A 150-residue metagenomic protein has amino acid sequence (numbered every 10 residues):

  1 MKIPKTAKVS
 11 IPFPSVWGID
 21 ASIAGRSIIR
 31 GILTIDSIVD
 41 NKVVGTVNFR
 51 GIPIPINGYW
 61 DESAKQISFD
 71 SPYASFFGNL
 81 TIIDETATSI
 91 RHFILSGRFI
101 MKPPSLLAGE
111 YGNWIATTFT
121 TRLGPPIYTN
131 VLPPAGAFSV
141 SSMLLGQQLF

Functional and structural regions predicted by a protein language model:
K2-Q148: Central antiparallel beta-sheet cores of small beta-barrel/beta-sandwich binding domains
